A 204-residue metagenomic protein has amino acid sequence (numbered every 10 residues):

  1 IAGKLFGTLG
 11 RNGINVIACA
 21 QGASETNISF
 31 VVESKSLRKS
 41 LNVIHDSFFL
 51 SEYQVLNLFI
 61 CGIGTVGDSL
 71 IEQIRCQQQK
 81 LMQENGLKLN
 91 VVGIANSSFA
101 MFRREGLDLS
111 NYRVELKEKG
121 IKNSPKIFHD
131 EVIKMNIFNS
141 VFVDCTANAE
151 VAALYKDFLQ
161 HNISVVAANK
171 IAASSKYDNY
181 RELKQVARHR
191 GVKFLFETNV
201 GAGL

Functional and structural regions predicted by a protein language model:
I1-E72, Q77: A conserved regulatory-domain signal marking ACT and ACT-like small-molecule sensing domains and adjacent regulatory
N15, N90-G93, K193-F194: Conserved beta-strand segments of alpha/beta enzyme cores
Q21-E25, K35, I63, S97-F99 (+2 more regions): Short, ordered loop/turn segments at secondary-structure junctions
N57-I63, G67-Q160: N-terminal glycine-/serine-/threonine-rich beta1-alpha1-beta2 phosphate-ribose binding loop of Rossmann-like
C145, V165-A168: Glycine-rich phosphate-binding loop of nucleotide-binding enzymes
N148-H161, K170-G203: Rossmann-fold NAD(P)-binding glycine/threonine-rich loop
